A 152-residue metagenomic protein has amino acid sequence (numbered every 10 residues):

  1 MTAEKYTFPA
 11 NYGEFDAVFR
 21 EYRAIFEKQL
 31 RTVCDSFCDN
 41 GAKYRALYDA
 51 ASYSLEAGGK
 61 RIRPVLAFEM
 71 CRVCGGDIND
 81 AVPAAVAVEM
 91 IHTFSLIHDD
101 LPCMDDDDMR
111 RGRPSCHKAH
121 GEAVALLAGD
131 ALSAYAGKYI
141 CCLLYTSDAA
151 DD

Functional and structural regions predicted by a protein language model:
M1-A84, I97, M104-D105, R110-R111: Conserved N-terminal diphosphate/IPP-binding helix and adjacent helical/loop segment of trans-prenyltransferase domains
V33, T93-F94, Y139: Short alpha-helical functional segments enriched in proximate histidine and acidic residues
I62-R63, V86-E89, A128-S133: Catalytic-loop motifs flanking and including active-site residues across diverse enzymes
M90, L96-H98: Long, hydrophobic/aromatic-enriched structural stretches that serve as scaffold segments
D107-A131: Divalent-cation-assisted or electrostatically stabilized phosphate/pyrophosphate-binding catalytic cores
A131-L144: Histidine- and acidic-residue-rich, metal-dependent catalytic cores
Y145-D152: Conserved small/polar residues in nucleotide/adenosyl-binding loops
